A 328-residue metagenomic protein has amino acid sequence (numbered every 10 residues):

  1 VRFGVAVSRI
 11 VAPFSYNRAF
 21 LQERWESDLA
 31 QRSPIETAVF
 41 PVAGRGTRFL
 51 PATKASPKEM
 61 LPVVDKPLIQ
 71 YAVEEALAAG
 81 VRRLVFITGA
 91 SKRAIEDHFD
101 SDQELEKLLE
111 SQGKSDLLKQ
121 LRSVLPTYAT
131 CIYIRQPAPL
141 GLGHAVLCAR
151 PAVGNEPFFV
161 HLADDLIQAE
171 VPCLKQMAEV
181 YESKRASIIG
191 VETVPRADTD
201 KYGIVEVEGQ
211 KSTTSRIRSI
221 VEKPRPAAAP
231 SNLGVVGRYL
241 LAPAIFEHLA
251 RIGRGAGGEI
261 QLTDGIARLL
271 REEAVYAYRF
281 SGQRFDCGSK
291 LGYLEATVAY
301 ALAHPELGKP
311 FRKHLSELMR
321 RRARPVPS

Functional and structural regions predicted by a protein language model:
V1-D28: N-terminal amphipathic/basic-hydrophobic helices that include classical n-h-c signal peptides and signal-anchor
E26-S111, P172-Q176: N-terminal glycine-rich phosphate-binding loop and ensuing alpha1 helix
T37, R82-L84, T130, P157 (+3 more regions): Residues at the starts of beta-strands that form the adenosine-phosphate
G44, A90, D165, P243-A244 (+1 more regions): Alpha-helix/helix-capping structural signal
M60, C131-Y133, S187, V275-A277 (+1 more regions): Conserved beta-strand scaffold positions in the cores of enzyme catalytic domains, especially in NTP/NDP-utilizing
L105-L108, S115, L121-V207, L241 (+1 more regions): Conserved beta-loop-beta/alpha segment of the NTase-like Rossmann-fold superfamily that binds/positions NTPs
F159, A178-E182, G209-K313: Catalytic-core segments of class I nucleotidyltransferases/pyrophosphorylases that form NMP-activated intermediates
